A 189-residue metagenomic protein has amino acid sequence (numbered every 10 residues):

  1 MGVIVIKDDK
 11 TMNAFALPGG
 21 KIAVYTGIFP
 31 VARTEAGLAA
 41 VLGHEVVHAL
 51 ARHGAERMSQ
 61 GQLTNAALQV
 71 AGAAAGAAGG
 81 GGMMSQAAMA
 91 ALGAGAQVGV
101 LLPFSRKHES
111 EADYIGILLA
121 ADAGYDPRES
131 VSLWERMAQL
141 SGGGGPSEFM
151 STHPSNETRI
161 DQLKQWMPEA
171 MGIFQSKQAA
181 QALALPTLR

Functional and structural regions predicted by a protein language model:
M1-R189: A Zn2+-metalloprotease active-site environment signal
